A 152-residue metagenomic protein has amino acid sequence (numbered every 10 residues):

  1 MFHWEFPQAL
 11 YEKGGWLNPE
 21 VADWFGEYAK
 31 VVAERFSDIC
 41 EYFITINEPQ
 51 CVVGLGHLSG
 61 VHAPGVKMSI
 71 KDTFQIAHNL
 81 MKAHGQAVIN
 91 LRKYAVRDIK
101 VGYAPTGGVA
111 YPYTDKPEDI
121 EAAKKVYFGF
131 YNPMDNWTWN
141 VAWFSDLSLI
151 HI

Functional and structural regions predicted by a protein language model:
H3-I150: Non-catalytic scaffold segments within catalytic domains of secreted glycoside hydrolases
